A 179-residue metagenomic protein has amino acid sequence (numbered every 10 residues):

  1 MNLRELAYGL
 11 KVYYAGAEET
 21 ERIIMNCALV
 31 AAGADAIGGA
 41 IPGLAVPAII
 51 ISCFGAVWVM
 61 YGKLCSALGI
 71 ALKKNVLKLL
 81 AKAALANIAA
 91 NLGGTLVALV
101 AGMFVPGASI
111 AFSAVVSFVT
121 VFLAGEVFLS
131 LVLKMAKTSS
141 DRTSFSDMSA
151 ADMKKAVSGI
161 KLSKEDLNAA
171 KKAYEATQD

Functional and structural regions predicted by a protein language model:
M1-A40, A56-N87, A108-D179: Terminal, membrane-proximal amphipathic helices and intrinsically disordered targeting/regulatory segments
D35-I51, G94-S117: Short hydrophobic membrane-inserting alpha-helices and related fusion/pore-forming segments
N91-L99, F122, E126: Transmembrane alpha-helical segments of multi-pass membrane transport proteins and ion-pumping complexes
